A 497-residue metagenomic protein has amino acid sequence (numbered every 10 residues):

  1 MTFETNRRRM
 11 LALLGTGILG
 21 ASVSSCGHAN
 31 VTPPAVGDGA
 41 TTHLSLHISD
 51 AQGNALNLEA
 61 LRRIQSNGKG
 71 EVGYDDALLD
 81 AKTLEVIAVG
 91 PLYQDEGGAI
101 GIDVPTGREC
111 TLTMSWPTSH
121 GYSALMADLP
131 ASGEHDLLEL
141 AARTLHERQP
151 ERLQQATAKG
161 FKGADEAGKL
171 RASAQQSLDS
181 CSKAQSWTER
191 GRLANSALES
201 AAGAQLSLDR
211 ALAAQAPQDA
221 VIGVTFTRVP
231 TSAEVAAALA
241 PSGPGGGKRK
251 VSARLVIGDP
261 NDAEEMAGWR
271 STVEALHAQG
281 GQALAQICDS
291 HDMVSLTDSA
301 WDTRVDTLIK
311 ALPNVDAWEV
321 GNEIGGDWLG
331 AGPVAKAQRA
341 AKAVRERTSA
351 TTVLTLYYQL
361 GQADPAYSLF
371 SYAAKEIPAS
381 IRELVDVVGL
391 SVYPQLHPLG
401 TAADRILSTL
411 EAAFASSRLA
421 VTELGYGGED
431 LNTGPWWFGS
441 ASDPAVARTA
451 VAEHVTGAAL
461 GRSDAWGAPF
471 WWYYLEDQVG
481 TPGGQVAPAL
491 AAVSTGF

Functional and structural regions predicted by a protein language model:
T2-I18: N-terminal secretory signal peptides and thylakoid transit peptides that target proteins across membranes
G39-D76, D103-Q175: Amphipathic, heptad-repeat alpha-helical segments
G53-G101, P217-S299, E319, V392-Q395 (+2 more regions): N-terminal substrate-binding region of glycoside hydrolase catalytic domains
L255, A285, D316, N322 (+2 more regions): Aromatic- and acid-rich polysaccharide-binding/catalytic face of secreted or lumenal carbohydrate-active enzymes
L296-V320, G332-A343, S368-I381, H454-A458: An active-site-proximal structural segment forming one wall of the substrate-binding cleft that immediately precedes
V305-G332, V353-Q359, P469-E476: Active-site groove signature of glycoside hydrolases
A341-S368, S417-E429, A465-L475: Aromatic-lined carbohydrate-recognition surfaces of secreted/lumenal glycan-active proteins
A420, L424, W437-S494: Substrate-binding cleft of secreted/luminal carbohydrate-active enzymes
